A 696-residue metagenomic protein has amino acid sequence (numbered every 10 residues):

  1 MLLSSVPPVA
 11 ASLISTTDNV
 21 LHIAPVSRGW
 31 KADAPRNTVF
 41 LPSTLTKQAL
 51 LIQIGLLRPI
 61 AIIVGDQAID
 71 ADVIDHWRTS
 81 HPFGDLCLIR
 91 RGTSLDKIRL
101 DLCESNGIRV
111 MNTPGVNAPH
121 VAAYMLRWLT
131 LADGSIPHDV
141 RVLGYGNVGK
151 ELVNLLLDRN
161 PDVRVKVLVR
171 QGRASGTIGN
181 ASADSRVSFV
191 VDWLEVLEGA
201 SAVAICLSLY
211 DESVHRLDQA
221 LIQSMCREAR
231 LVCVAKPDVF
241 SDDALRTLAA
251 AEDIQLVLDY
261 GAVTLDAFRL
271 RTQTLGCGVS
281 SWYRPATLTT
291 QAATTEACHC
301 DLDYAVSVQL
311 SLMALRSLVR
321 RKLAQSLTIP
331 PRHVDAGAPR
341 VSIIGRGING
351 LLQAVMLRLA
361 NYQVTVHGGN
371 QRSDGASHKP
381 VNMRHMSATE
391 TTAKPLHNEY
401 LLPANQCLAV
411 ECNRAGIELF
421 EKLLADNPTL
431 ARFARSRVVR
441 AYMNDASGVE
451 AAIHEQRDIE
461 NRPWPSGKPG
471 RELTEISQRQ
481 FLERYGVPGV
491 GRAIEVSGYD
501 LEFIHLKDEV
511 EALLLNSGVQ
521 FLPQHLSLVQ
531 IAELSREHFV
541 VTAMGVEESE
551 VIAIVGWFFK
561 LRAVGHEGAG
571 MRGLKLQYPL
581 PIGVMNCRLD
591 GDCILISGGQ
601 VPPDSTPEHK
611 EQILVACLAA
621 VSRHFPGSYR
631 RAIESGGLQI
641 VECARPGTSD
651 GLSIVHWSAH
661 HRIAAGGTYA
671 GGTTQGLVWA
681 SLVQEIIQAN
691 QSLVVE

Functional and structural regions predicted by a protein language model:
L2-L13, K31-D33, N112-H120, Y124 (+2 more regions): C-terminal helix-to-coil terminal segments
G55-G134: Phosphate/diphosphate ligand-binding glycine-rich loop within oxidoreductases
I69-V73, A174-T272: Rossmann-like adenosine-cofactor binding region
L359-V381: Glycine-rich FAD pyrophosphate-binding loop
V381-R479: Dinucleotide-binding Rossmann-like beta1-alpha1 core, especially the glycine-rich loop that anchors the ADP
E390, L534-S597, V601-E608, S628-Y629: Flavin-dependent oxidoreductases
G565-E567, P602-A644: Flavin-binding catalytic cores
Y629-E696: C-terminal catalytic lobe of FAD-dependent flavoproteins
